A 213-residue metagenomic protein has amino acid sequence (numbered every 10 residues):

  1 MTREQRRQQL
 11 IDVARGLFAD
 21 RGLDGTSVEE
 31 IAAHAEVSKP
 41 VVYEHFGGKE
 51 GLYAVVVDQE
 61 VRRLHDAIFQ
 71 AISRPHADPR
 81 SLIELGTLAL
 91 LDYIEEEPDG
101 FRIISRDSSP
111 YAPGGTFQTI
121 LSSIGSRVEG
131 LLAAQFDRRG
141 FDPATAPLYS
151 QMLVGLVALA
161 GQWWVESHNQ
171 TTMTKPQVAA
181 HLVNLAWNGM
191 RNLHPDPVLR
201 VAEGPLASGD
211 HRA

Functional and structural regions predicted by a protein language model:
M1-Q5, H76, P143, H194-A213: N-terminal intrinsically disordered/low-complexity leader segments
R6-A14, I31, V56-I68, V128: Generic hydrophobic, amphipathic alpha-helix propensity
Q9, L17, R21-G51, V55: Helix-turn-helix
D20-D24, P75, E97, R139: Short coil/turn segments at alpha/beta junctions that flank glycine-rich nucleotide-binding fingerprints
G51, L85, D92-G130, G140-L148 (+1 more regions): Short secondary-structure transition hinges
V55, Q70-E96, S150-L153, P176-A179: Hydrophobic alpha-helical connector segments
R62-D66, L85, P113-D137, P147-G155 (+2 more regions): Amphipathic alpha-helical packing segments from all-alpha helical-bundle domains
I68-P75, F101-S108, W164-H168: Secondary-structure edge/capping motif, primarily at the C-terminal ends of alpha-helices and the immediately following
